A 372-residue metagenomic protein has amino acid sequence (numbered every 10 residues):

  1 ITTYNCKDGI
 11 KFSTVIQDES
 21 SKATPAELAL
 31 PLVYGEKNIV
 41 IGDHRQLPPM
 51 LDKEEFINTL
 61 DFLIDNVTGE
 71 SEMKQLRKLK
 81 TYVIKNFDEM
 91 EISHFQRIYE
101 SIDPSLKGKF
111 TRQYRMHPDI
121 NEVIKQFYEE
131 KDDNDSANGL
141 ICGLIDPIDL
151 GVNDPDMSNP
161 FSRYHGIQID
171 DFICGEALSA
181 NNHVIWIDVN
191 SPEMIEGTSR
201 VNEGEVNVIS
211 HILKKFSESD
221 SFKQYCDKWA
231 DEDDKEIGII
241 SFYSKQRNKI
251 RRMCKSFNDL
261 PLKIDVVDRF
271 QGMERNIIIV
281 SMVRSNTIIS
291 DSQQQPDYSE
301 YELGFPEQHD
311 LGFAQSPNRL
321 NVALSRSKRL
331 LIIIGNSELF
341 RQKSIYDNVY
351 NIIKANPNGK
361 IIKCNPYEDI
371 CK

Functional and structural regions predicted by a protein language model:
I1-E129, K354: ASCE P-loop NTPase helicase motor core
I1-L30, D265-D268, M282-V283, I288-V322: Conserved RecA-like ASCE ATPase "motif II neighborhood" in helicase/translocase motors
T2, S21-K22, H44-P48, E54-F56 (+6 more regions): Conserved nucleotide-binding/hydrolysis micro-motifs of P-loop NTPases
I16, I39-I41, W186, I240 (+3 more regions): Structural motif
A26-G69, N159-N207, I277-Q294: Metal-dependent catalytic core segments for phosphate chemistry
M50, E54-G108, C254, T287-K372: Helicase C-terminal subdomain and adjacent C-terminal extension
F110-K215, M273-R275, V322-K328, I332-K372: Helicase-core coupling region on the C-terminal RecA-like lobe
F216-V266: Conserved helicase motor "Helicase C" RecA-like lobe of SF1/SF2 P-loop NTPases
